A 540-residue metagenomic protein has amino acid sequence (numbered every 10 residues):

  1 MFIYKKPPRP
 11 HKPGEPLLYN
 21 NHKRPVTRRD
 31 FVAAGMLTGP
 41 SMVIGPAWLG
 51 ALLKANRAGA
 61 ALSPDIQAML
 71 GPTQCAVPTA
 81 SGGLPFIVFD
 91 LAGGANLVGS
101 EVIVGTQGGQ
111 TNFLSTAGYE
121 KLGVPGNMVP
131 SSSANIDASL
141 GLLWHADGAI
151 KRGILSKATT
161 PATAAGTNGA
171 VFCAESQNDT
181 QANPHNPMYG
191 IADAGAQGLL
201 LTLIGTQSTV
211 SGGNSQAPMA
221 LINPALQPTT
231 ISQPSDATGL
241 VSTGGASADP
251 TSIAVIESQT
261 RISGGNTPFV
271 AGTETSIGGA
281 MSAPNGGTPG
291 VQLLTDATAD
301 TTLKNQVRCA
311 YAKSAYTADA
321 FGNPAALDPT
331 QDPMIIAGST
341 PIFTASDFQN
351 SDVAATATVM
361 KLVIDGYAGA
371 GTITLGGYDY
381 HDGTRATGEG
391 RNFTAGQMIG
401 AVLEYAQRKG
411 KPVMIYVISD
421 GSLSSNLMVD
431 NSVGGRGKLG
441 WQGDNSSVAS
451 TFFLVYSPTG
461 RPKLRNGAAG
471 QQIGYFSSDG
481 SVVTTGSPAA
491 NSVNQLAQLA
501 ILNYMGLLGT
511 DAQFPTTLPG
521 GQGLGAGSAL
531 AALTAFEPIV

Functional and structural regions predicted by a protein language model:
M1-D30: N-terminal secretory signal peptides
F2-R9, V102, V124-L140, G377-V540: Feature marks hydrolase-like catalytic cores characterized by long aromatic- and Gly/Pro-rich stretches
D30-A60: N-terminal export signals
G50-L70, L84-G99, S424: Mobile, glycine-rich extracellular loop/lid and propeptide segments that shape or gate substrate/ligand access
F86-D90, L97-G99, A170-C173, A370-T374 (+2 more regions): Structural recognition of the beta-strand scaffold that forms the well-ordered cores of secreted hydrolase catalytic
S100-F113: Short Gly/aromatic-enriched secondary-structure transition segments
V129-V270: Extracytoplasmic mature domains of secreted/periplasmic and thylakoid-lumen proteins
T275-Y405: Anion-binding catalytic surfaces of enzymes that hydrolyze or transfer phosphate/sulfate esters
